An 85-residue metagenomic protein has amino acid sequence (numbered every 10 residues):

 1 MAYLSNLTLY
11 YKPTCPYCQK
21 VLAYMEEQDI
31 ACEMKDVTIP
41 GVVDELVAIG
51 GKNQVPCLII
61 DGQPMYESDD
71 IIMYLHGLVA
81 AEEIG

Functional and structural regions predicted by a protein language model:
M1-I30: Local sequence-structure signature of Cys/Sec-based thiol-disulfide redox active-site neighborhoods
A31-V43: Thiol-based oxidoreductase modules, predominantly thioredoxin-like and allied folds used for disulfide exchange
V47-Q54: Thiol/disulfide oxidoreductase modules built on the thioredoxin-like
P56-P64: A short, hydrophobic beta-strand/beta-hairpin element that forms part of a small beta-sheet core
I71, G77-L78: A short, Lys/Arg-enriched interface patch at domain edges and termini
A81-G85: Cytochrome P450 catalytic domain signature, combining two hallmark sequence patches
